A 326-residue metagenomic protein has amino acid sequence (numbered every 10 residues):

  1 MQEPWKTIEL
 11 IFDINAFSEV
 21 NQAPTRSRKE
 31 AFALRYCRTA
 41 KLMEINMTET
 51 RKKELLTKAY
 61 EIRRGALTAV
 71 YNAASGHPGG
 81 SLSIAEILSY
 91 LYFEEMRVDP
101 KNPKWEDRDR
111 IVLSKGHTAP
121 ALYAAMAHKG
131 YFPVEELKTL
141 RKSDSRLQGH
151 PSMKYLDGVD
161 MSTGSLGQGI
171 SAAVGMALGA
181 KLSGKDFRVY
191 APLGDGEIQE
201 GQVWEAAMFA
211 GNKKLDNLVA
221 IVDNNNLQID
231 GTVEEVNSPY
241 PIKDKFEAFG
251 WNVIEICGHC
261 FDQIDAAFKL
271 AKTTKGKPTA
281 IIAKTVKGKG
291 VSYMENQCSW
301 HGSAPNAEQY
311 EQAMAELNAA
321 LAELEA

Functional and structural regions predicted by a protein language model:
K58-S75, D223-N225: N-terminal capping segment at the start of a domain
A66-A69, S81-N212: Cofactor-binding active-site loop characterized by glycine-rich and histidine/acidic residues
G158, S162-S165, I170-T274: Thiamine diphosphate
F261-A326: Glycine/aspartate-rich loop-and-adjacent alpha/beta segment that forms the canonical ThDP
